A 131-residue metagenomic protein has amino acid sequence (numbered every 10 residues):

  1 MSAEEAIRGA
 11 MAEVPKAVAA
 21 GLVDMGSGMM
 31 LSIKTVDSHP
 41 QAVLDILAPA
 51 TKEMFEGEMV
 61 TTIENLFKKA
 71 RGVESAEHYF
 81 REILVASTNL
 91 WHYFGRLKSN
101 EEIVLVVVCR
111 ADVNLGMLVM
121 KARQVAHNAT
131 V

Functional and structural regions predicted by a protein language model:
M1-V131: Non-catalytic interaction/Regulatory regions outside core domains
